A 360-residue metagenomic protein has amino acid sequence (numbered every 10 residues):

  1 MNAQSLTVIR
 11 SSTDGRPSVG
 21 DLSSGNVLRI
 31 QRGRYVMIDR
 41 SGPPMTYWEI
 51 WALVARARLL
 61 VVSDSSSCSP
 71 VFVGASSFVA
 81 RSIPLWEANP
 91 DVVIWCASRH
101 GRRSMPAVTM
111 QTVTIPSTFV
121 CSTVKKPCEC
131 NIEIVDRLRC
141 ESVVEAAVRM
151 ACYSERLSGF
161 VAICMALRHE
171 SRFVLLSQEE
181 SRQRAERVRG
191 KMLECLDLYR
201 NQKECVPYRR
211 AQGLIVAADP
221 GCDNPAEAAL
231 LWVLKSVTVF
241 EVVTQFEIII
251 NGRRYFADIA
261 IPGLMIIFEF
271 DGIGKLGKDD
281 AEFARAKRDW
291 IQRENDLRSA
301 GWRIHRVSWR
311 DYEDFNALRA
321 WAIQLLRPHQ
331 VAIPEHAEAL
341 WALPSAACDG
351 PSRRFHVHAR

Functional and structural regions predicted by a protein language model:
M1-E204, R327, V331-R360: Short gly/ser-rich loop at a beta-strand->alpha-helix junction or flexible surface loop bordering the NTP-binding
Q4-D14, R182-R360: Surface segments flanking catalytic/ligand-binding clefts of nucleic-acid enzymes
